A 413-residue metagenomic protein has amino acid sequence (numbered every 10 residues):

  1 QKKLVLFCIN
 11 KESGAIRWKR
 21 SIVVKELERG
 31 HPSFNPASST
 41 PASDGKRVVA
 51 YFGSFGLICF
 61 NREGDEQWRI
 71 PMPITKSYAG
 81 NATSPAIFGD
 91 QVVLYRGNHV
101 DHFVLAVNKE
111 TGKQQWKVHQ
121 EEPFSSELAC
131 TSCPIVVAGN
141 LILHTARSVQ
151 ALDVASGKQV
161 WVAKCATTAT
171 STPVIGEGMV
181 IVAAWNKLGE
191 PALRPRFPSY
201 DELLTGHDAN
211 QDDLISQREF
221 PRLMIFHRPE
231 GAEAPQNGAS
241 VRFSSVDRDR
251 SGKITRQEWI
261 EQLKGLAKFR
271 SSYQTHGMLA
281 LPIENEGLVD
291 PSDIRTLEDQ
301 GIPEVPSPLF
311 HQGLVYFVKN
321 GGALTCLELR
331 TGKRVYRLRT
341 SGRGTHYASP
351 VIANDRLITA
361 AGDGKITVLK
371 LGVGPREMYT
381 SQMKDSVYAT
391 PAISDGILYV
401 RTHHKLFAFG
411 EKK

Functional and structural regions predicted by a protein language model:
Q1-K413: Noncatalytic, solvent-exposed loop/strand surfaces of beta-propeller-type extracellular/periplasmic domains
